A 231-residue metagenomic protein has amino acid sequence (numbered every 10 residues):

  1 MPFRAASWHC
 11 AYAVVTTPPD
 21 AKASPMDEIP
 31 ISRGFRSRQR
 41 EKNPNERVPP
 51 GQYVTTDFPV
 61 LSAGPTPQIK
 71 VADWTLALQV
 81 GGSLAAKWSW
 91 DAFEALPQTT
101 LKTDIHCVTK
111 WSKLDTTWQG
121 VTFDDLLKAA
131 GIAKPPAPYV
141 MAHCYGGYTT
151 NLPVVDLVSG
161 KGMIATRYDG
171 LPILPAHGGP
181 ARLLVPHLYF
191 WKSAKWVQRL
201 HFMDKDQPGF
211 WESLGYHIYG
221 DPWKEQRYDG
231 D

Functional and structural regions predicted by a protein language model:
P2, P18-P19: Short linear motifs in low-complexity or flexible loops
P25-D231: Structured, non-membrane catalytic/scaffold regions adjacent to prosthetic-group chemistry
